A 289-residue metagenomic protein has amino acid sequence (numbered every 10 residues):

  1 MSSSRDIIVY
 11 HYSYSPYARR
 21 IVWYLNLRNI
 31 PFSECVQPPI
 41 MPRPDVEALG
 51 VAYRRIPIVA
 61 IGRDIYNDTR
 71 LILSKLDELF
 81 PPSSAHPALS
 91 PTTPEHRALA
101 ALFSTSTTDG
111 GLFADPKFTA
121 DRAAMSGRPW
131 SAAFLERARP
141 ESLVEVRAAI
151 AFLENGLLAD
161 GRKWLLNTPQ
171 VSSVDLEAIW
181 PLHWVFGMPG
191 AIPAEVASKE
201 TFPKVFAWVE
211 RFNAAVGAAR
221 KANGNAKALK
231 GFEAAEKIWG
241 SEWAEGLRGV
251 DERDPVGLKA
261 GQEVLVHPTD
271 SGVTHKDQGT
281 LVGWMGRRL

Functional and structural regions predicted by a protein language model:
S2-M125, P255-L258, L265-K276, T280-G283 (+1 more regions): GST-like domain detector, emphasizing the conserved glutathione-binding G-site in the N-terminal thioredoxin-like
N26-N29, N67, N155, N167 (+3 more regions): Detector for Asparagine
F32-V36, F152-E154, W239-W243, V266: Short linear motifs at secondary-structure transitions and domain/linker junctions
L73, D77, A101-S104, I150 (+2 more regions): Non-transmembrane alpha-helical segments in soluble domains of secreted/periplasmic/extracellular proteins
T108-A207, A214: GST-like fold's C-terminal all-alpha helical module
A194-E252: Catalytic cores of secreted or luminal carbohydrate-active enzymes
